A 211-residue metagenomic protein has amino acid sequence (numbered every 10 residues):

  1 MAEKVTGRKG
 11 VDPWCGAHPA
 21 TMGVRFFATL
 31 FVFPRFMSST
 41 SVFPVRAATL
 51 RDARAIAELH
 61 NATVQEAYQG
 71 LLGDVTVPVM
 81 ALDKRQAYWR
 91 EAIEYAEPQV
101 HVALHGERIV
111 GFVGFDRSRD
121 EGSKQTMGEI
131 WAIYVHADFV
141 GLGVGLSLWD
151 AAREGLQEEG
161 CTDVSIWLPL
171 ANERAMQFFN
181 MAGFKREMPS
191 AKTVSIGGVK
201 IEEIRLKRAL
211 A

Functional and structural regions predicted by a protein language model:
H18-G23: N-terminal polybasic/positive-inside topogenic patches
F33-S39, K200-A211: Terminal substrate-recognition subdomain of acyl/acetyltransferases
S39, F43, A47-R51, N61-L71 (+5 more regions): Acetyl-CoA-dependent GNAT
R117, S165-L168, N180, K185-E202: Conserved catalytic-core motifs of GNAT/GCN5-like acyltransferases
L142: Flexible nucleotide-binding loop
L156-L168: Conserved GNAT acetyl-CoA-binding A-motif
